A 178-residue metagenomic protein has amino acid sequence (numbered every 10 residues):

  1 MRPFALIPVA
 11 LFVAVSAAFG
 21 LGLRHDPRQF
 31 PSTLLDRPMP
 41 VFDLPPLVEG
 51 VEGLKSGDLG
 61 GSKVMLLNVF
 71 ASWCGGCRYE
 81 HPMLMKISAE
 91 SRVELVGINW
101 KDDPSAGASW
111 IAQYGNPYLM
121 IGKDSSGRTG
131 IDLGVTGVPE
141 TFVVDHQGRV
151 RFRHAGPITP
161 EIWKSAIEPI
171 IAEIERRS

Functional and structural regions predicted by a protein language model:
M1-L47, S178: N-terminal targeting signals for export/organelle localization
F4-A5, R78-Y79, V135: Hydrophobic alpha-helical transmembrane segments of integral membrane proteins, especially lipid-exposed positions
P38, E94, L119-M120: Conserved beta-strand segments of alpha/beta enzyme cores
F42-L66: A short beta-strand-turn-helix
S62-M65, V69-W73, G137: Short pre-active-site segment immediately N-terminal to redox-active cysteine/selenocysteine motifs in thiol-based
L66-N68, G97, V143: Hydrophobic beta-strand core positions in alpha/beta domains
R78-G115, S125-I131: Structural microenvironment flanking redox-active thiols in thiol-disulfide oxidoreductases
A112-P117, D124-E175: Thiol/disulfide oxidoreductase modules built on the thioredoxin-like
